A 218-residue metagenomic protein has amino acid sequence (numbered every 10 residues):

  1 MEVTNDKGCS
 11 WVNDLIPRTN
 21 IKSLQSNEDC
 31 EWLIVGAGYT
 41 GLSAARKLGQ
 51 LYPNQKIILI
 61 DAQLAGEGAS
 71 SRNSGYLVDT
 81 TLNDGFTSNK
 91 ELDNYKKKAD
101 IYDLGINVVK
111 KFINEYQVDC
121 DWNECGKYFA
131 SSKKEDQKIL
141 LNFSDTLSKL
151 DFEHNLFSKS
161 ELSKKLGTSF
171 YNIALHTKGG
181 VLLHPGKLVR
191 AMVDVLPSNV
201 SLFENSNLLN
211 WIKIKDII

Functional and structural regions predicted by a protein language model:
M1-W32, Q50-L51, Q55-K56: Extreme N-terminal leader/targeting segments of oxidoreductases
Q25, E67-S70, K165-T168: Short glycine-biased active-site loop of nucleotidyltransferases that positions the nucleotide triphosphate and helps
L33-V35, I60, L208: Short hydrophobic core segments
G36-L42, A62: Glycine-rich Rossmann-fold phosphate-binding loop(s) that bind the pyrophosphate of adenine dinucleotide cofactors
G49-R72: Glycine-rich FAD pyrophosphate-binding loop
V78-K159: Dinucleotide-binding Rossmann-like beta1-alpha1 core, especially the glycine-rich loop that anchors the ADP
D145-T146, F170-I218: Helical element adjacent to the flavin cofactor pocket in flavoenzyme catalytic cores
